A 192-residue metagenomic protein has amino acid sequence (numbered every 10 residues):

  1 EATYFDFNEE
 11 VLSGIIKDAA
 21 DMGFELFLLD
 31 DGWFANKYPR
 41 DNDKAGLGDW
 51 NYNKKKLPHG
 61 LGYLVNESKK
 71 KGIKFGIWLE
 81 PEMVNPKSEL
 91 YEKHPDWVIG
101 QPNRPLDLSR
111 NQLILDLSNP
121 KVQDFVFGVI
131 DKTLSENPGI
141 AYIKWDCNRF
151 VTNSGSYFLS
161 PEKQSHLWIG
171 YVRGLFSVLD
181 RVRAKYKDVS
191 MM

Functional and structural regions predicted by a protein language model:
T3-E92, K121-G128, G170-S177: Aromatic- and glycine-enriched glycan-recognition loops and surfaces that form the carbohydrate-binding subsites
N53-G60, L64-K70, E92-M192: Active-site neighborhood of glycoside hydrolase catalytic domains
